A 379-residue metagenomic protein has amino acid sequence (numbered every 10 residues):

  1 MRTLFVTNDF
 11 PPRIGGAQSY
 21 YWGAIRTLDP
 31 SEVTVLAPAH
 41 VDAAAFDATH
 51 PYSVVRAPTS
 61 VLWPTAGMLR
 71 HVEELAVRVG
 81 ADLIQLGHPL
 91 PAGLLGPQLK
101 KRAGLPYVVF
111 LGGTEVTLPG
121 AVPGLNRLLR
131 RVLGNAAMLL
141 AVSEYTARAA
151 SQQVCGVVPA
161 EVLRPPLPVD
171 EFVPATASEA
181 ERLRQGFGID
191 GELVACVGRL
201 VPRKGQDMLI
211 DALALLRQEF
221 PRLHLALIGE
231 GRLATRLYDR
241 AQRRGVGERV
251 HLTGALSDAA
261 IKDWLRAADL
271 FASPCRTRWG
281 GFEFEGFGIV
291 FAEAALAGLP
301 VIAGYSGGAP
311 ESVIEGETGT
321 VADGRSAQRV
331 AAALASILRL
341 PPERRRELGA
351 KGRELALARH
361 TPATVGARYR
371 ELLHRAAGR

Functional and structural regions predicted by a protein language model:
L4, G188-K204, I210-L213, R217: Conserved donor-binding/catalytic core segment of Leloir-type glycosyltransferases
L86-A92: Short His-centered aromatic/hydrophobic patch
Y145, P166: Carbohydrate-associated surface elements
V173-G188: A short helix/loop element that forms part of the nucleotide-sugar donor recognition site in Leloir-type
R222, R249, E343-A358: A short, well-ordered alpha-helix in the C-terminal region of glycosyltransferases
Y238-K262, L270: Nucleotide-activated donor-binding/catalytic signature segment of Leloir-type glycosyltransferases, i.e., the conserved
R266-F282, L299: Acidic donor-binding loop of glycosyltransferase active sites
E315-G316, T320-A327, S336-P342: Conserved acidic donor-binding segment of nucleotide-sugar-dependent glycosyltransferases
